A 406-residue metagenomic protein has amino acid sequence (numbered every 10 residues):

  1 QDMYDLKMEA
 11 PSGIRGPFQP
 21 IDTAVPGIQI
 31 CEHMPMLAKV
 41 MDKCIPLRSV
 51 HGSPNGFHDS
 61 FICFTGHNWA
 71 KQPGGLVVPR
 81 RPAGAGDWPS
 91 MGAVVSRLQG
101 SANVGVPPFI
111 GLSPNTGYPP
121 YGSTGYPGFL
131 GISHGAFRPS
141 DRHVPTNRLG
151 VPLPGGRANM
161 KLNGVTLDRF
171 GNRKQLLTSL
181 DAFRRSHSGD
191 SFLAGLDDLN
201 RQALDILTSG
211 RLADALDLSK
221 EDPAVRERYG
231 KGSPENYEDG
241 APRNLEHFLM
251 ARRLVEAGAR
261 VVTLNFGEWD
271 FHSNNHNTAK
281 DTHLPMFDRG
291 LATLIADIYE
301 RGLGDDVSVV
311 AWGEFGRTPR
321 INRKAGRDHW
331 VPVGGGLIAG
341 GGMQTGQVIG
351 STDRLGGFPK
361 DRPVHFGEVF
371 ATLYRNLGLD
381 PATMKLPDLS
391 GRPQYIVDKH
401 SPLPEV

Functional and structural regions predicted by a protein language model:
Q1-V406: Ligand-binding pockets and gating/stacking loops
